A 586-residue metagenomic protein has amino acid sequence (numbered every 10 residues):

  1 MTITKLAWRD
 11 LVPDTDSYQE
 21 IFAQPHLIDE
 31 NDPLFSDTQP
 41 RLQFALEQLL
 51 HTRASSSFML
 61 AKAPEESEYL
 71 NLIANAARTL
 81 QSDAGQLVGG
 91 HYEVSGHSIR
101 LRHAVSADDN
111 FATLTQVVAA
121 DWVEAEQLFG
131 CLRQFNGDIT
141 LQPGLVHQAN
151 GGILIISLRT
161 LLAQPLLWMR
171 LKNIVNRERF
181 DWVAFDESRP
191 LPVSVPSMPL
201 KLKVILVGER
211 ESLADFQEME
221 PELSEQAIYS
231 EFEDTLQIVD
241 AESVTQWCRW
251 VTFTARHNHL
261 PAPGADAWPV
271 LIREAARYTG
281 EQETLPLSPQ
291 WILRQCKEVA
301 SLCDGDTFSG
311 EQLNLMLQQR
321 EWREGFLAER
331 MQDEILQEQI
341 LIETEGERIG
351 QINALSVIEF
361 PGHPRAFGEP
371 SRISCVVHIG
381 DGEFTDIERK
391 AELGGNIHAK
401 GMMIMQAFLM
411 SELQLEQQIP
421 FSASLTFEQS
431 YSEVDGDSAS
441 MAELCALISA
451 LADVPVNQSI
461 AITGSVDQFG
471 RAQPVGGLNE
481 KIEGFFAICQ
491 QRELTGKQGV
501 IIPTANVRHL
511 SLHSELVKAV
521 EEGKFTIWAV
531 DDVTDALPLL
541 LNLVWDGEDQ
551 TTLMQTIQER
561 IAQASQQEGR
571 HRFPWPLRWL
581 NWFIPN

Functional and structural regions predicted by a protein language model:
M1-I3, R9-L11, T15-Q24, F44-L49 (+9 more regions): Peripheral, non-AAA+ core regions of ATP-driven protein-machinery
T2-Q217, Y229-D240, R249-E311, M316-S371 (+2 more regions): Conserved ASCE/P-loop NTPase catalytic core
K62, I205, N353-S356, S374-V376 (+3 more regions): Residues in well-ordered beta-strands of folded domains
L200, E225, E521-F525: A short helix-to-beta-strand connector/capping loop
S212-Q226, H513-A519: Short regulatory helix/loop adjacent to the ATP-binding pocket of P-loop NTPases
